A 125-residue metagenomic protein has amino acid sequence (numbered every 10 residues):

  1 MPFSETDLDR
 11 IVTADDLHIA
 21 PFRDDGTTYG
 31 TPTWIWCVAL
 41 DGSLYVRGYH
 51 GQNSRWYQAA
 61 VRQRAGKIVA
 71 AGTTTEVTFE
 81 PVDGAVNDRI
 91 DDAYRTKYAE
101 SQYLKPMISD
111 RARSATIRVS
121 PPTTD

Functional and structural regions predicted by a protein language model:
M1-H18: Extreme N-terminal tail/first-helix region
E5-D7, R23-D24, L104-P106: Short, P/G- and charge-enriched loop/turn segments at secondary-structure junctions
D7-D9, Y45-Q58: Covalent nucleotidyltransferase core used to form phosphodiester bonds in nucleic acids
L8-D9, W36, M107-S109: Short secondary-structure boundary/capping segments
I11, T27-Y29, A60, S109: A generic structural micro-feature
A14-Y49, T78: Short beta-strand segments
G51-P122: Short, structured beta-strand-loop surface elements
D125: Catalytic cores of nucleic-acid ligases and guanylyltransferases
